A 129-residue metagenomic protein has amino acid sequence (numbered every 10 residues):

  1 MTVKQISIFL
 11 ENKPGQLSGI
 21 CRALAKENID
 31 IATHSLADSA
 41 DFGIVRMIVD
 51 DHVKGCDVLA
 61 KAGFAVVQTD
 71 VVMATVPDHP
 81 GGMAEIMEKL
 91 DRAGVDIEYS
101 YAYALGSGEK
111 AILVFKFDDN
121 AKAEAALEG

Functional and structural regions predicted by a protein language model:
M1-G129: A conserved regulatory-domain signal marking ACT and ACT-like small-molecule sensing domains and adjacent regulatory
